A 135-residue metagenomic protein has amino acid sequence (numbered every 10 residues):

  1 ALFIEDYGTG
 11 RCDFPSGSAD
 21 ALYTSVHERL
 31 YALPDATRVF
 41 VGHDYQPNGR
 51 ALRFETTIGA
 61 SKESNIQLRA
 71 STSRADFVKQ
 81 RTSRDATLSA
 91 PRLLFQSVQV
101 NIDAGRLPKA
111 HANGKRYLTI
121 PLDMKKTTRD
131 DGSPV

Functional and structural regions predicted by a protein language model:
A1-H27, T57-S64: His/Asp/Glu-rich metal-coordinating catalytic cores of metallo-dependent phosphodiesterases/hydrolases acting on
T24-R38, G42-V135: Accessory terminal helices/loops
